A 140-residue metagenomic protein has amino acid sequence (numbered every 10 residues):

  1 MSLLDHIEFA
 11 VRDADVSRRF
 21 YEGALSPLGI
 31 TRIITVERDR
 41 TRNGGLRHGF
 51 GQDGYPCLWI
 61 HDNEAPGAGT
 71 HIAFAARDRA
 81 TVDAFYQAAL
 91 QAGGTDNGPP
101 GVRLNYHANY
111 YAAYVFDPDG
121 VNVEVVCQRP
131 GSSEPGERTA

Functional and structural regions predicted by a protein language model:
M1-R18, I72, R129-A140: N-terminal beta-strand motif that seeds the catalytic metal site of vicinal oxygen chelate
I7, H107, Y114, V125-S132: Short beta->alpha transition motifs characteristic of CBS
E8-Y55: Core segments of cupin and vicinal oxygen chelate
V11-V16, A73-P118: Vicinal oxygen chelate
T31-V36, G101-L104, V126-S132: Conserved catalytic-core motifs of GNAT/GCN5-like acyltransferases
D39-G44, G67, Y106-N109: Short acidic/glycine-enriched loop/turn segments that link adjacent beta-strands
N43-A84: Long, continuous compositionally biased terminal/linker segments
N122: Glycine-rich acetyl-CoA-binding "A-motif" of GNAT/NAT acetyltransferases
